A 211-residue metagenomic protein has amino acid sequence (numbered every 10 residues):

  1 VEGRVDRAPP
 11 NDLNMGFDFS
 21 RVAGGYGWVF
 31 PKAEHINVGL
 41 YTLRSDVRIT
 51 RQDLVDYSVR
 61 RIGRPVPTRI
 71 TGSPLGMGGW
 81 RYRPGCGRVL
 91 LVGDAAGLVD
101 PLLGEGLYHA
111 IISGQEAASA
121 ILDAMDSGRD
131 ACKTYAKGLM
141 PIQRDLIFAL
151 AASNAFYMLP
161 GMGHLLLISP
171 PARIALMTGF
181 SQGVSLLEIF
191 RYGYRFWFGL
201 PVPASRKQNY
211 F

Functional and structural regions predicted by a protein language model:
V1-D12, R61-P74, Q143: Short charge-dense sequence patches
V1-R51: Conserved FAD-binding catalytic core of PHBH/FMO-like flavoproteins
V5, P9, F19-A23, A33-E34 (+8 more regions): Solvent-exposed, flexible loop/coil residues
S20, K32, Y41, S73 (+3 more regions): Fold-independent oxyanion-binding glycine-rich loops and adjacent beta-strand/coil segments at enzyme active sites
A23, F30-K32, R69-P74, C86-G87 (+1 more regions): Mobile, glycine/GP-rich and aromatic-enriched active-site lid/loop segments adjacent to catalytic centers
Y26-F30, Y57, Y135, Y157: Aromatic side chains
S45-R129: FAD/FMN-dependent oxidoreductases across multiple families
S119-F211: C-terminal helical "tail/cap" subdomain of flavin- and related membrane-associated enzymes
